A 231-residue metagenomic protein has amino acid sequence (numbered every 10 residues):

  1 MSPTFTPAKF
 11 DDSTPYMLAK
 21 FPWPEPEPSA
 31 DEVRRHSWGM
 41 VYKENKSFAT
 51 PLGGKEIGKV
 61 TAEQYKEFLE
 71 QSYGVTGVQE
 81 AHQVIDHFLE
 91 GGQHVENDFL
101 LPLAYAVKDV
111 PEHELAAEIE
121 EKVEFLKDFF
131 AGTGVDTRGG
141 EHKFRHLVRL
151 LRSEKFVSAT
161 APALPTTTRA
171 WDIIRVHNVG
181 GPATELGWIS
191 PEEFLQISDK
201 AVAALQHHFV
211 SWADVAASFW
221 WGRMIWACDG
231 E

Functional and structural regions predicted by a protein language model:
M1-E231: Polar/charged low-complexity regulatory segments
